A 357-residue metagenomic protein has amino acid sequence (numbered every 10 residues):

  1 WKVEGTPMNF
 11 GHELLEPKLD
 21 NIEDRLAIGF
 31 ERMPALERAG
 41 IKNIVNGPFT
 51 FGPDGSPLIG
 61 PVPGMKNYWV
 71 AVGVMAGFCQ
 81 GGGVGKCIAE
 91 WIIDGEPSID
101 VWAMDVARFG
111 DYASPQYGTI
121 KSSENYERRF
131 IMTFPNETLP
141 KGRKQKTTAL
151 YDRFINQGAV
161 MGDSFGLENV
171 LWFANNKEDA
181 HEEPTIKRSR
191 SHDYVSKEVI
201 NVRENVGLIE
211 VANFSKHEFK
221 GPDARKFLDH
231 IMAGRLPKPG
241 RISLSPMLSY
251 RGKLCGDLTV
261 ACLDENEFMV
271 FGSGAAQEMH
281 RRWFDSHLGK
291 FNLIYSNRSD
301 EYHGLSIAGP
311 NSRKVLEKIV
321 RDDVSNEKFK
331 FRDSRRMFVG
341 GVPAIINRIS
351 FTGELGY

Functional and structural regions predicted by a protein language model:
G5-K146: C-terminal catalytic lobe of FAD-dependent flavoproteins
I99-D100, M104-Y357: Glycine/proline-enriched, intrinsically flexible loops and inter-domain linkers
